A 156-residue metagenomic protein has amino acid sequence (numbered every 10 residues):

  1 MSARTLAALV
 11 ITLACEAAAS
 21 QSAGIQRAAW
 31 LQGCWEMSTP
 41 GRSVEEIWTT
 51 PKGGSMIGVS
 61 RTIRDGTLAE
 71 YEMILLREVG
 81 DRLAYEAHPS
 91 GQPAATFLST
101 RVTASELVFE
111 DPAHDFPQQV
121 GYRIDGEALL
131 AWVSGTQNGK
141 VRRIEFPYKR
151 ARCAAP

Functional and structural regions predicted by a protein language model:
R4-E16: Bacterial N-terminal signal peptides
A17-S22: Boundary at the C-terminal end of the N-terminal hydrophobic targeting segment
G24-A29: Onset of an N-terminal alpha helix
Q32, M37-A113: Central antiparallel beta-sheet cores of small beta-barrel/beta-sandwich binding domains
F97-S99, A104, G126-L130, S134-P156: Edge beta-strand at a domain terminus
D115-Q118: Charged, amphipathic alpha-helical segments
